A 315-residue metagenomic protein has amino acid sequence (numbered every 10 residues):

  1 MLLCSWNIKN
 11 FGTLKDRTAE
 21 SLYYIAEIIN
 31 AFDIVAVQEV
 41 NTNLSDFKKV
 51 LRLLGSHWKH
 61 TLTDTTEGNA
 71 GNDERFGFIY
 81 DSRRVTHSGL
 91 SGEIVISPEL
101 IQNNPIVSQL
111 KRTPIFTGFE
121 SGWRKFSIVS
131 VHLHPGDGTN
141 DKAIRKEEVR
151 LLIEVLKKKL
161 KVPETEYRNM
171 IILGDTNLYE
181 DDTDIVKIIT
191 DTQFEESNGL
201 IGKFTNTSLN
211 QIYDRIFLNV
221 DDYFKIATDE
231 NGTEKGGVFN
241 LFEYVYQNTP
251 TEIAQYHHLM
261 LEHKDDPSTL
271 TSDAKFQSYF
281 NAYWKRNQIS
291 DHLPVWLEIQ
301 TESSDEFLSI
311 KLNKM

Functional and structural regions predicted by a protein language model:
M1-G12, A19-Y23, I29-I34, S88 (+3 more regions): N-terminal module-boundary/linker segments of secreted carbohydrate-active enzymes
M1-T13, G89-E93, K125-G138: Active-site-proximal beta-strand elements of phosphoester/diester hydrolases
L3-I8, I25-K48, I79, T117 (+4 more regions): Active-site beta-strand/loop signature of hydrolases that rely on acidic residues for catalysis
S5-A19, I101-N104, D137-I144: Acidic/histidine-rich helix-loop elements that form or flank divalent-metal/phosphate-binding sites at the catalytic
N30, K49-S56, R84, G136 (+4 more regions): Sec-exported extracytoplasmic/periplasmic mature domains
I34, N41, S45-K125: Structured beta-strand-rich core segments of catalytic domains in phosphoester-bond hydrolases
L44, K161-E166, I171, N177-M315: Metal-dependent phosphoester-hydrolase catalytic domains
F119-E154, N313-K314: Metal-dependent phosphoester/phosphodiester hydrolase catalytic core
